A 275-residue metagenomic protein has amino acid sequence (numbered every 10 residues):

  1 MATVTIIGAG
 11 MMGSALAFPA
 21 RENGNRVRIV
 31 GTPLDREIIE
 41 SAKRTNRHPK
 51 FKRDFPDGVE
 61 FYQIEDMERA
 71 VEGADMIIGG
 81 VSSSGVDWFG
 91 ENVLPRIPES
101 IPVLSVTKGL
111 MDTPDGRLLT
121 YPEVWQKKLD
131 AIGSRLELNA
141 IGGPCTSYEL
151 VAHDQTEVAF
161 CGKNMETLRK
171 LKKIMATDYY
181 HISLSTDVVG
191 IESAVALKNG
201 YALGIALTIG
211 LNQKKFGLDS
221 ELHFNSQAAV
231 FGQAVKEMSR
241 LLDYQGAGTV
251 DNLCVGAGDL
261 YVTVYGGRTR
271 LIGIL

Functional and structural regions predicted by a protein language model:
M1-D54, V59-E65, V71, T113 (+1 more regions): NAD(P)+-binding Rossmann beta1-loop-alpha1 motif at the extreme N-terminus of oxidoreductases
I7, M11, A15, E37 (+10 more regions): Conserved active-site and cofactor/substrate-binding residues in soluble primary-metabolism enzymes
G8, G31, S105-T107, G142 (+1 more regions): Short beta-strand/turn micro-motifs composed of small residues that flank or help shape donor/cofactor-binding pockets
I64-Q155, L171: Rossmann-like NAD(P)(H) cofactor-binding subdomain of soluble oxidoreductases
R96, A131-E137, Q155-V250: Internal alpha-helical scaffold of NAD(P)-dependent oxidoreductase catalytic cores
G246-L275: C-terminal substrate-binding/catalytic lobe of Rossmann-fold NAD(P)-dependent oxidoreductases
